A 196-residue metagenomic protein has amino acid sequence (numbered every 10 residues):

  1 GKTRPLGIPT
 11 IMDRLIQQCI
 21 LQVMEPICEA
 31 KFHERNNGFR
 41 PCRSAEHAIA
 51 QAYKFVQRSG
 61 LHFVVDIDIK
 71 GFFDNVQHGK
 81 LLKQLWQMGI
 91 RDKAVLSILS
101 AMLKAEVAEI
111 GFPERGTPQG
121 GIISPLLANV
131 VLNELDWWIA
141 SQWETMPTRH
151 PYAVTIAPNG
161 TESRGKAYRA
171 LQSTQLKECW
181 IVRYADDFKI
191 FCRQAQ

Functional and structural regions predicted by a protein language model:
G1-T3: Phosphate/adenylate-binding "loop-and-lid" substructures adjacent to NTP/NAD/dNTP-binding pockets in NTP-dependent
L6-M24, A30: Hydrophobic alpha-helical hairpins/lids featuring a short glycine-rich hinge
K31-R35, R40-R43, H47-Q196: Conserved polymerase palm-domain catalytic core
